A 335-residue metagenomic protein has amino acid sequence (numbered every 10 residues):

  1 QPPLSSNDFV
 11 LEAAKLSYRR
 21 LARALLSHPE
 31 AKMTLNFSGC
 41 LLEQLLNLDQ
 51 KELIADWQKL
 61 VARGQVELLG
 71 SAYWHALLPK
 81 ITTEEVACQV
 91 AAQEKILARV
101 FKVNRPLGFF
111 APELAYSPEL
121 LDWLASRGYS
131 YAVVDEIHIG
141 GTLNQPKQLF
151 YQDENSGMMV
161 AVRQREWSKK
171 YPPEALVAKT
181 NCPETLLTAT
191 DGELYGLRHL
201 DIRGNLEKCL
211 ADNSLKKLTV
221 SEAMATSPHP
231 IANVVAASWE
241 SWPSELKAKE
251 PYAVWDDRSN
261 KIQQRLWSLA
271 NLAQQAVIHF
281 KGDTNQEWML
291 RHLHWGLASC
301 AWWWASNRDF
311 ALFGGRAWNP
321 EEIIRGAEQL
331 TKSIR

Functional and structural regions predicted by a protein language model:
Q1-R19, L26-H28, K147-M158, V162-E166 (+1 more regions): Active-site and substrate-binding clefts of carbohydrate-active enzymes
Q1-T82, C88-Q89, L107-A111, S130-D135 (+1 more regions): Short, well-structured secondary-structure segments
S5, Q44-D49, K80-T82, P112 (+6 more regions): A short acidic (Asp/Glu
Y18-A22, I54-Q58, A87-L97, L121 (+2 more regions): Generic structural signal for well-ordered alpha-helices, preferentially at hydrophobic/aromatic core positions
R19-R20, D49-R63, G140-Q152, P172-K179: Alpha-helical scaffolding within the catalytic cores of extracellular/periplasmic polymer-degrading hydrolases
S38-L42, Y73, A111-L114, E136-H138 (+3 more regions): Active-site beta-loop-alpha junctions enriched in small/polar residues
T83-A115, K179-T188: CE4/NodB-like, metal-dependent polysaccharide N-deacetylase domain that modifies extracellular/periplasmic N-acetylated
S117-V162: Surface-exposed loop and adjacent secondary-structure segments within mature catalytic domains
